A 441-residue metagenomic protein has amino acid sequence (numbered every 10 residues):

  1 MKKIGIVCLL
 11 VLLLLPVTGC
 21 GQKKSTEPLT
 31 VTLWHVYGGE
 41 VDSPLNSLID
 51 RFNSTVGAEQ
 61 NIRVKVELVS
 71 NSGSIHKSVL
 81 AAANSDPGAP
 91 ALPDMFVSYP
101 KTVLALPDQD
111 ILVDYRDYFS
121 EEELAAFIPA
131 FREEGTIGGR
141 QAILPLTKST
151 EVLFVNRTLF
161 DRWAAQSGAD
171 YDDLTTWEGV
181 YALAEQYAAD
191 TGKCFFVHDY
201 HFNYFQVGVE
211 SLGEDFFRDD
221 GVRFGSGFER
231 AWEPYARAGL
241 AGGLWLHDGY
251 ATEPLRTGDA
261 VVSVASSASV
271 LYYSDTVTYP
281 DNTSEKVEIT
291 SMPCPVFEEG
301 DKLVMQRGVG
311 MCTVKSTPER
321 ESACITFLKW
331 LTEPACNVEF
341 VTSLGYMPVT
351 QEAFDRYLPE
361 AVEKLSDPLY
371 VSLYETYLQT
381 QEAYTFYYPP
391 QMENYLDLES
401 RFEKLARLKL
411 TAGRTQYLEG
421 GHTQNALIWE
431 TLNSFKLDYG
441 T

Functional and structural regions predicted by a protein language model:
E27-G39, N61-L68, D94-M95, A142: Short, well-ordered beta-strand elements
A58-F127, R162-W163, V261-V262, P280-T283: Extracytoplasmic "Venus flytrap"/periplasmic binding protein-like
V97-V152, Y181, K286-P295: Hinge/lid segment of periplasmic solute-binding proteins
R116-F127, D172, E214-A231, R237 (+3 more regions): Short, solvent-exposed loop/beta-turn-alpha elements that line the ligand-binding surface or hinge of extracytoplasmic
G138-L146, E151-L153, E178-G227, A260-V262: Extracytoplasmic/periplasmic solute-binding protein
Y181-Q186, R218-G249, T290-C294: Glycine-centered hinge/linker elements that transmit conformational signals in sensory and ligand-binding systems
R237, A241-G243, P280-E352: Extracytoplasmic/periplasmic substrate-recognition and gating elements
E363-K364, V371, E375-T441: Conserved C-terminal helix/tail region of periplasmic/extracytoplasmic solute-binding proteins
